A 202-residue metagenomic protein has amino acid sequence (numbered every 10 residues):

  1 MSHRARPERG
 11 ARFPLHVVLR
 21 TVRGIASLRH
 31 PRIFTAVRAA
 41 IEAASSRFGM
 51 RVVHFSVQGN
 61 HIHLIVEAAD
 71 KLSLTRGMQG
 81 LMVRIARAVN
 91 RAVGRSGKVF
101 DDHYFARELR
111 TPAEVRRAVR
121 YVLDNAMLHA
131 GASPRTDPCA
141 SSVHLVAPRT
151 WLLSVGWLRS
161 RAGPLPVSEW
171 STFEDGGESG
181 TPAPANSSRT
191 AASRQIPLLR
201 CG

Functional and structural regions predicted by a protein language model:
M1-L15, L19-N60, E67-G202: Short Pro-Cys-Gly-centered "Cys-loop" motif that presents a nucleophilic cysteine in a tight turn
